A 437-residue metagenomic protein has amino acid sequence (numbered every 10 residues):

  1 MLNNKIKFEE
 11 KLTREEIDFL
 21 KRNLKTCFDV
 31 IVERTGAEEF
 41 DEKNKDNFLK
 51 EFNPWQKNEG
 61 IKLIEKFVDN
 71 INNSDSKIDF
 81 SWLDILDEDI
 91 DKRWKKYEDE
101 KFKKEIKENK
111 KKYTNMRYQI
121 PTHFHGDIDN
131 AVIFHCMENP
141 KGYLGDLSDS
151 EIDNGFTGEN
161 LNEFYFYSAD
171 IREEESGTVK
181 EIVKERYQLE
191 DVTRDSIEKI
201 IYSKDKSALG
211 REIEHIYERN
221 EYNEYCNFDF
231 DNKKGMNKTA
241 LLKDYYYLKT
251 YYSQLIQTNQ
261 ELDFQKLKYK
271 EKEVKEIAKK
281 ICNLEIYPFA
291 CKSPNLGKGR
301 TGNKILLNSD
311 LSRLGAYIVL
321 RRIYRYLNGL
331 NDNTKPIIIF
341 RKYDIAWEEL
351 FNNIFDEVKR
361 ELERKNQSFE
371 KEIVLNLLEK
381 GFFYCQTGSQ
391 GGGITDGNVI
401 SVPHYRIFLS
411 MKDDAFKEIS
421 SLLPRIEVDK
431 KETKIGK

Functional and structural regions predicted by a protein language model:
M1-I61, C226, K238, R300-Y324 (+1 more regions): C-terminal capping/extension of enzyme domains
L2-T122, N160-Y187, D191, S207 (+2 more regions): Basic, amphipathic N-terminal segments that precede the first structured/catalytic domain
D79, L86-I90, W94, E98 (+3 more regions): Charge-enriched interaction surfaces
K107-K270, E357, L362-L378, F382-I394: Adenosine ribonucleotide-centric catalytic and binding domains
V132-I133, N331-I339, G381-F382: Hydrophobic beta-strand segments of well-ordered beta-sheets in folded domains
M137-P140, I286, F340-A346: Short, well-ordered beta-to-alpha junction loops that form the rim of enzyme active sites and present histidine/acidic
G142-D146, K275-I277, A290-N295, A346-F351: Short catalytic/ligand-binding loop motif for oxyanion handling, primarily in non-cytosolic enzymes, centered on
R219-L330, T334-I337: Hydrophobic, aromatic-enriched interface-forming segments
